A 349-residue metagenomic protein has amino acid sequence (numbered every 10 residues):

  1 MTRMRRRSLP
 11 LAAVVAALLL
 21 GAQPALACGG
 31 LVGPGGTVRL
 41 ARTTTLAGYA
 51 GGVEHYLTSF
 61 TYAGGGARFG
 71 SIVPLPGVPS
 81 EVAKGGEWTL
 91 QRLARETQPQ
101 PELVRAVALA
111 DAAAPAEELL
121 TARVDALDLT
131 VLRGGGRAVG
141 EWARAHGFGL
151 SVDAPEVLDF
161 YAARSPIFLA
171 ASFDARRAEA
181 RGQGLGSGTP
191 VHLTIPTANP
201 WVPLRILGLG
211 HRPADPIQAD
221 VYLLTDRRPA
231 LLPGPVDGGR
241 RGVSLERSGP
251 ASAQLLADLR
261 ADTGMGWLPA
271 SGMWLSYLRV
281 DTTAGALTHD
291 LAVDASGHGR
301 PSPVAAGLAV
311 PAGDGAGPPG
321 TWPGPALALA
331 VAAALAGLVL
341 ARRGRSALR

Functional and structural regions predicted by a protein language model:
M1-L11: Bacterial N-terminal signal peptides that target proteins for export
A12-G21: Bacterial N-terminal signal peptides
L26-T45, A50-G52, V78, D153-G344 (+1 more regions): Accessory, solvent-exposed terminal regions and/or long lumenal/extracellular loops of proteins
G48-T97, A145-F160: Surface-exposed, glycine/proline- and aromatic-rich loop segments on solvent-exposed faces across compartments
V53, L127-D128: Short, surface-exposed beta-edge/turn micro-motifs
T61, P76, L127, G134-R137 (+1 more regions): Solvent-exposed coil/turn segments that connect beta secondary-structure elements in extracytoplasmic/periplasmic
A83-D125, R133-V139: A cross-kingdom signal targeting lumenal/periplasmic-facing segments of multi-pass membrane and secretory-pathway
A122, G136-F148, R164-R177: Secretory/export targeting leaders with adjacent low-complexity proregions
